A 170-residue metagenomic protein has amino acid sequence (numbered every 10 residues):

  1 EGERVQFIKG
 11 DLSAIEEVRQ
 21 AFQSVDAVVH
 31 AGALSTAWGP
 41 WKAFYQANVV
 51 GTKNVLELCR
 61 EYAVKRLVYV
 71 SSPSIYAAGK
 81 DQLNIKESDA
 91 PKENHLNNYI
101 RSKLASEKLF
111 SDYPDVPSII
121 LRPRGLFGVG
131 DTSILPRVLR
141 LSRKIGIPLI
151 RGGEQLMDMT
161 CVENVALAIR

Functional and structural regions predicted by a protein language model:
R4-V5, S118: Short, conserved active-site loop motifs that form the nucleotide-linked donor/cofactor pocket
V5, K9-V50, L58-E61, A78: NAD(P)H-binding glycine-rich loop region in Rossmannoid oxidoreductase-like domains and their noncatalytic homologs
A14, V50-N54, R66, P91 (+2 more regions): Conserved cofactor-binding/catalytic machinery of classical short-chain dehydrogenase/reductase
L34-S35, P73-A77, D89, R124-F127 (+1 more regions): Active-site segment of SDR-like NAD(P)-dependent oxidoreductases
V50-N98: Conserved Rossmann-fold NAD(P)-dependent oxidoreductase catalytic core, especially the SDR/UDP-sugar
D81-L126, I147-Q155: Catalytic helix-loop patch of NAD(P)-dependent Rossmann-fold dehydrogenases
R101, A105-S106, T132-R137, G152-R170: Substrate-positioning beta->alpha
